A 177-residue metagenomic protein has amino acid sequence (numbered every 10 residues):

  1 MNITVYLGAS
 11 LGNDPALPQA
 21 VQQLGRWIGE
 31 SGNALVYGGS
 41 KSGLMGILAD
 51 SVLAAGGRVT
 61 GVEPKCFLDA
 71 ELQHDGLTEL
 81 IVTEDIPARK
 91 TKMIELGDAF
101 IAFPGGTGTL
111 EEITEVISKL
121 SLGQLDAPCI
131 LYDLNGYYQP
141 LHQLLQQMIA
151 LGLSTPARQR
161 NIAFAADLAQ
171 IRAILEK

Functional and structural regions predicted by a protein language model:
M1-L96, L134-E176: A cross-family phosphate/adenosyl-ligand binding-site feature
L53, L120-A127, L153-S154: Arginine/glycine-rich "motif VI" loop of SF2 helicases in the C-terminal RecA-like domain
A88-L122, I130: Active-site/ligand-binding-proximal alpha/beta "capping" segment
A127-N135: Short loop-to-beta-strand entry elements in the cores of soluble alpha/beta enzymes
